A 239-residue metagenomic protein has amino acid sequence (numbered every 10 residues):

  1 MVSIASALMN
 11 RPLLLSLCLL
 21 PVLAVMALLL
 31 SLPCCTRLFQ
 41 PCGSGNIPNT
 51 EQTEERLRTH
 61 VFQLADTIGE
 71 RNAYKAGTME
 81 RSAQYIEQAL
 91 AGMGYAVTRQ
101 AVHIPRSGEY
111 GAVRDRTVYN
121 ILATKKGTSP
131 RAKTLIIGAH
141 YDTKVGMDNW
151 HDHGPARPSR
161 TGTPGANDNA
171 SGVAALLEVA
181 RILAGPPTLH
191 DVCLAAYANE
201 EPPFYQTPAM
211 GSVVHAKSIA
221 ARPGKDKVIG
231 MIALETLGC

Functional and structural regions predicted by a protein language model:
A5-L23: N-terminal Sec-pathway targeting helices
A24-G43: Membrane-interface motif at the C-terminal end of an N-terminal transmembrane signal
G43-Q52, D66-E80, S107-A112, P158-N169 (+2 more regions): Second-shell loop/turn segments in exported
R56-T59, Q63, G77, R81-G92 (+5 more regions): Extracytoplasmic/secreted proteins, especially bacterial periplasmic and envelope-associated proteins
T59-P130: A non-catalytic alpha/beta surface segment that caps or lines the substrate-entry region of metallo-dependent hydrolase
R71, H103-P105, T128-P130, Y141-V145 (+2 more regions): Solvent-exposed loop/turn segments at secondary-structure junctions within structured extracellular/periplasmic domains
T117, P158-C239: Acidic/histidine-rich catalytic neighborhood of metal-dependent amide-processing enzymes
L135, D142-G162: Glycine/charged-rich beta-loop-alpha catalytic/anionic-binding loops adjacent to active sites
